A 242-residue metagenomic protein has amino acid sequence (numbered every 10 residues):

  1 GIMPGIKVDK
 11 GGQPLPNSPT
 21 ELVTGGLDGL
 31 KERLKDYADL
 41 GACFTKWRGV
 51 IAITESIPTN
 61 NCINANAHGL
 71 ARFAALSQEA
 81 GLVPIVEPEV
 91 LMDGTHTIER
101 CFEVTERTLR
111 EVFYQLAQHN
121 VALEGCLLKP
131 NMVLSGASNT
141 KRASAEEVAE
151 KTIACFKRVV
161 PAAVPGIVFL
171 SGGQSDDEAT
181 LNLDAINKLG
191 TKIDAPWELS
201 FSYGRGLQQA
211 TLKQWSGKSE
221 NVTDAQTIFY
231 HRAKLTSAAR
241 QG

Functional and structural regions predicted by a protein language model:
G1-G41: Active-site cofactor/substrate anionic-group-binding motifs, chiefly glycine- and Lys/Arg-rich phosphate-binding loops
G1-G5, L34-A42, A75-E79, Q118-L123 (+2 more regions): Acidic (Asp/Glu)-rich catalytic clusters
L15-S18, G49-C62, V90-H96, A137: Glycine-rich, proline-tolerant flexible connector loops at the mouths of alpha/beta enzymes
P19-R33, P58-F73, E106-R107: Glycine-rich anion/phosphate-binding loops
D39-R48, L70: Hydrophobic alpha-helical segments and helix pairs
F44-G49, G81-L91, V121-N131: Short beta-strand segments at enzyme active-site cores
L70, V83-P84, P88-H96, V104 (+1 more regions): Conserved anion-binding
H96-G242: Active-site capping/gating regions of soluble enzymes
